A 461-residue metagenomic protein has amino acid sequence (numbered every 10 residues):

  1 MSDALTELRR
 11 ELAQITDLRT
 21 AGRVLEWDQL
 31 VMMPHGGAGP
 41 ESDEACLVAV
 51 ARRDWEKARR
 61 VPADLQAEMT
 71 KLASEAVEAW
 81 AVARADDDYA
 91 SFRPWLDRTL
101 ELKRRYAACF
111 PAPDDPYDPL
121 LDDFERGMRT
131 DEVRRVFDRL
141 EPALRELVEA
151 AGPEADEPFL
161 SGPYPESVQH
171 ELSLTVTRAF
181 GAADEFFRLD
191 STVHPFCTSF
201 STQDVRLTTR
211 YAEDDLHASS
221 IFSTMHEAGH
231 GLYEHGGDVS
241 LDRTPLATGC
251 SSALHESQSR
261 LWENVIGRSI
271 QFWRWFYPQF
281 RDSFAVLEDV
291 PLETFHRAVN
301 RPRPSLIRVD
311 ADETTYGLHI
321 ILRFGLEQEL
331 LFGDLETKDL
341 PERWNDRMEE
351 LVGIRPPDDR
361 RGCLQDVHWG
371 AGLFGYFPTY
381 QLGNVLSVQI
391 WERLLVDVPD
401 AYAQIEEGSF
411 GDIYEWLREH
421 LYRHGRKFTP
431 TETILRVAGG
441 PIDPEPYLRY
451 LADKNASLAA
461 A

Functional and structural regions predicted by a protein language model:
M1-R126, A452-A461: A well-structured
T20, I320, F324-A461: C-terminal, non-catalytic "cap/extension" segments appended to globular domains
L65-E68, W95-R98, V136, P165 (+12 more regions): Secondary-structure capping and boundary motifs in well-ordered enzyme cores
M69-H217, N455: Contiguous, non-catalytic segments that form substrate-binding/exosite surfaces or channel walls
P111, E213-V239, E256-R260: Active-site recognition of the HExxH zinc-binding catalytic motif
F137, E141, E166-H170, V176-D190 (+4 more regions): All-alpha helical catalytic cores of prenyl diphosphate-utilizing isoprenoid enzymes
E185, S240-T244, S269-P278, T337-K338: Acidic/polar loop patches that form or flank catalytic/metal-binding clefts of enzymes that bind anionic ligands
T248-E288, L292: Post-HExxH zinc-binding segment in Zn-dependent metallohydrolases
